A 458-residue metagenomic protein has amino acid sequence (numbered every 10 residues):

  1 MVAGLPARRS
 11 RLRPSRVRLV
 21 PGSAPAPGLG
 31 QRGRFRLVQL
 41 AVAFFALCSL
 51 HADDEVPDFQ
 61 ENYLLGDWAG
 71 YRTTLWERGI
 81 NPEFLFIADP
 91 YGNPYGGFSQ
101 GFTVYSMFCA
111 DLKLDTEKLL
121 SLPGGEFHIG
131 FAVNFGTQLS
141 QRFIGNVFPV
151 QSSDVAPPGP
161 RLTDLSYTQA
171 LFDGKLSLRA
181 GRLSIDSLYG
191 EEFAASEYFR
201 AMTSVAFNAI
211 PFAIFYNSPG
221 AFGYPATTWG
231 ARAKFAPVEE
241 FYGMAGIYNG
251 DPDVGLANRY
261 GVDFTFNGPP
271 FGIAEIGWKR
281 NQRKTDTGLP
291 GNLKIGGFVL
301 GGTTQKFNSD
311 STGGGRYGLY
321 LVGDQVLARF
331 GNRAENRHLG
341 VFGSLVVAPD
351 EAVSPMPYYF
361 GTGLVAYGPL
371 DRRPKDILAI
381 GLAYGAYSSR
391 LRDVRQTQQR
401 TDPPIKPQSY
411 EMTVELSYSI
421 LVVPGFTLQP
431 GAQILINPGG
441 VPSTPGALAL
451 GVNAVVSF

Functional and structural regions predicted by a protein language model:
V2, A41-D89, N93, E117-S121: N-terminal periplasmic/intermembrane-space "pro-region" immediately following the signal or transit peptide
P57-D58, R72-Y95, F127-I129, T137 (+3 more regions): Transmembrane beta-strand segments of Gram-negative outer membrane beta-barrel proteins
G66-P82, D115-F127, F172-K175, E240 (+4 more regions): Short loop/turn motifs that connect adjacent beta-strands in outer-membrane beta-barrel proteins
P82-P90, F127-V133, L178-R182, G243-N249 (+6 more regions): Transmembrane beta-barrel strands of outer-membrane/channel proteins
F98-V104, D154-P157, A221-G223, V262-G268 (+4 more regions): Replace "Gram-negative outer membrane beta-barrel proteins" with "bacterial and organellar outer membrane beta-barrel
G101-N217, A221-P252, V353-G361, A366-V394: Outer membrane beta-barrel
N281-R373: Long, well-ordered mid-to-C-terminal structural blocks that present hydrophobic/aromatic surfaces
G446-F458: Outer-membrane beta-barrel "beta-signal"
